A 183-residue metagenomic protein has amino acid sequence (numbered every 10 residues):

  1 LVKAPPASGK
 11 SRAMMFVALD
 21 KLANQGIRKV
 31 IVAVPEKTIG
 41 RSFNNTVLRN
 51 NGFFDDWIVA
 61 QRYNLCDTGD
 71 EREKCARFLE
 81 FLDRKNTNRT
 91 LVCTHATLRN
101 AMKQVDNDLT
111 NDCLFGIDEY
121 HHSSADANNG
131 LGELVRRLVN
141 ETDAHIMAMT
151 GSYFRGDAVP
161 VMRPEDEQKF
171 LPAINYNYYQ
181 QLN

Functional and structural regions predicted by a protein language model:
L1-V17: Walker A/P-loop
V2, L91-C93, F115: Hydrophobic positions in the central parallel beta-sheet of the AAA+
S11-A13, G26-I58: Conserved Walker A/P-loop ATP-binding site and its immediately adjacent core in helicase/helicase-like ATPase domains
K37-G40, A96-N100, H121-H122, S152-G156: Conserved nucleotide-binding/hydrolysis micro-motifs of P-loop NTPases
F53-N100: Inter-Walker segment of RecA-like/P-loop motor cores
L91-T94, A144-G151: Structural recognition of the conserved hydrophobic beta-strand(s) that form the central parallel beta-sheet of P-loop
D106-M147: SF2 helicase catalytic motif II
R163-N183: Interdomain hinge/linker at the junction between the two RecA-like core domains of SF2 helicases
